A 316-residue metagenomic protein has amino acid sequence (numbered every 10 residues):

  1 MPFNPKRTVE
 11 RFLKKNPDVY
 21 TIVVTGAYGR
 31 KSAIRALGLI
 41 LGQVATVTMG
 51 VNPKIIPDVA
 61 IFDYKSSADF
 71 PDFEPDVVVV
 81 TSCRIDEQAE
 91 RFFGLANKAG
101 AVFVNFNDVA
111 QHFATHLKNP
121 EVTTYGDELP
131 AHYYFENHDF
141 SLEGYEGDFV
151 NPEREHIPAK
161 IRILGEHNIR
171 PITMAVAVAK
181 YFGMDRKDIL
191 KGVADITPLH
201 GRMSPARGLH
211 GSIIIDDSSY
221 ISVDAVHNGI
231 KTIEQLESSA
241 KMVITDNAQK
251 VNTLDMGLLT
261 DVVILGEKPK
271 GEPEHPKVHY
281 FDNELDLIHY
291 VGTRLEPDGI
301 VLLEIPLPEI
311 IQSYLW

Functional and structural regions predicted by a protein language model:
M1-R11, P17-G38, G42-Q43, V77 (+7 more regions): ATP-dependent carboxylate-amine ligase
A45-K54: Short beta-strand-centered segment that lines the nucleotide-binding/catalytic pocket of NTP-utilizing
V59-E87, Q111-P158, D195, L199-L209 (+1 more regions): Extended acidic/charged loop-beta regions that coordinate divalent cations and stabilize anionic phosphate/carboxylate
Q88-A96: Substrate-engagement module of ASCE P-loop NTPases
A101-F106: ADP-ribose/adenylate-binding Rossmann-like module
H138, H167-N168: C-terminal accessory "lid"/substrate-recognition subdomains
P171: Nucleotide/phosphate-binding loop and acidic/charged catalytic motifs in nucleotide-binding or -utilizing enzymes
